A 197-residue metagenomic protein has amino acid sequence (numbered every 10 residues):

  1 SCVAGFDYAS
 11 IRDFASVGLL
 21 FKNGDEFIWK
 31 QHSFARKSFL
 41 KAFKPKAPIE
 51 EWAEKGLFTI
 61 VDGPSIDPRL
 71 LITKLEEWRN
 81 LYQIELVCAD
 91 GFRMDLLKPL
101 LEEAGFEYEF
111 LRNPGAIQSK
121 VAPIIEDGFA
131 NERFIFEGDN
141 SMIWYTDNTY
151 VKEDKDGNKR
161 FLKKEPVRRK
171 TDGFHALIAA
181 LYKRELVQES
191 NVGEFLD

Functional and structural regions predicted by a protein language model:
S1-N113, S119, P123, F136-D197: RNase H-like, metal-dependent nuclease domains and their acidic two-metal-ion catalytic environment used
A122-N131: Short, surface-exposed amphipathic charged segments that create phosphate/polyanion-binding patches used for binding
